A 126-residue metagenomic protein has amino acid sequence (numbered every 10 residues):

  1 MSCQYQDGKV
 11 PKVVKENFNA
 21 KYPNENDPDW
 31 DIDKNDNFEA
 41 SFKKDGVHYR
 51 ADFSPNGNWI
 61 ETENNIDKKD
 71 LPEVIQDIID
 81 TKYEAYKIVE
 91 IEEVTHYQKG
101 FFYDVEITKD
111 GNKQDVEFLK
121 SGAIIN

Functional and structural regions predicted by a protein language model:
M1-V10, F18: Bacterial Sec-dependent N-terminal signal peptides
Y5, D80-T81, Y86-H96, G100-Y103 (+2 more regions): Flexible "stalk/tail and boundary" regions
K12-P28: Post-signal peptide N-terminal segment of mature Sec-exported envelope proteins
N26-R50, K99-D115: Exposed beta-strand-loop-beta-strand "reactive/processing" segments of non-cytosolic proteins
W30-I32, N64, I91-E93: Hydrophobic/anchoring residues in structured secondary elements
Y49-I60, Q114-N126: A short, surface-exposed beta-strand/turn
N58-A85: Long, charged/polar, surface-exposed segments that mediate recognition or autoinhibition
